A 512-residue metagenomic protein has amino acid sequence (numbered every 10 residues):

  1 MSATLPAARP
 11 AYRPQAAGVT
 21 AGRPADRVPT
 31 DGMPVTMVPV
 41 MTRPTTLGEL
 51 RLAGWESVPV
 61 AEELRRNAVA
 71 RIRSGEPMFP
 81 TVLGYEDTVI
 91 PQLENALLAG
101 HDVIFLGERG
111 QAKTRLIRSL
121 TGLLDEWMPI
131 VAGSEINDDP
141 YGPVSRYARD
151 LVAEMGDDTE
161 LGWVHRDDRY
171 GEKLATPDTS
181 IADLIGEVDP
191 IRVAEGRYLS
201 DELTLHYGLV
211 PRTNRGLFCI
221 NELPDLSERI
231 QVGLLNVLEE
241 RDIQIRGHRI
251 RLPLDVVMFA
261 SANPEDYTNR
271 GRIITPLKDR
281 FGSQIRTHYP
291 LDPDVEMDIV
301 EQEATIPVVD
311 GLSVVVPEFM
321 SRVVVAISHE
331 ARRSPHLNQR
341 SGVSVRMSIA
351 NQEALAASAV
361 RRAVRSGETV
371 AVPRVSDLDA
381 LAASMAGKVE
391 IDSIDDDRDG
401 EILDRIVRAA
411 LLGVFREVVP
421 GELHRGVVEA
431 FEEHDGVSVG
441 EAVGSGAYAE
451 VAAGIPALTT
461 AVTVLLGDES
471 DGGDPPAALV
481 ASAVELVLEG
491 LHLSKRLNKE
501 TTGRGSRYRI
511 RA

Functional and structural regions predicted by a protein language model:
P34-A68: Interdomain "pre-motor" coupling segment immediately N-terminal to P-loop NTPase/helicase cores
G54-P59, A70-V89: Dynamic helix-loop-helix/coil hinge segments at AAA+ ATPase domain boundaries and subdomain interfaces
G54-R66, T268-R272, K278-S341, A363-G367 (+2 more regions): Conserved C-terminal "switch" segment of AAA+ ATPases
Y85-E86, E94-G100, E108-R109, V210-T213 (+1 more regions): Phosphate-binding P-loop
A112-K113: Conserved glycine(s) of the Walker
L116, L120: Hydrophobic positions on the alpha1 helix immediately C-terminal to the Walker A/P-loop
L124-G162, D167-L209, N214-L312, A354-S366: Canonical AAA+ ATPase core
R340, V360-A512: C-terminal engagement/docking regions of AAA+ P-loop ATPases
